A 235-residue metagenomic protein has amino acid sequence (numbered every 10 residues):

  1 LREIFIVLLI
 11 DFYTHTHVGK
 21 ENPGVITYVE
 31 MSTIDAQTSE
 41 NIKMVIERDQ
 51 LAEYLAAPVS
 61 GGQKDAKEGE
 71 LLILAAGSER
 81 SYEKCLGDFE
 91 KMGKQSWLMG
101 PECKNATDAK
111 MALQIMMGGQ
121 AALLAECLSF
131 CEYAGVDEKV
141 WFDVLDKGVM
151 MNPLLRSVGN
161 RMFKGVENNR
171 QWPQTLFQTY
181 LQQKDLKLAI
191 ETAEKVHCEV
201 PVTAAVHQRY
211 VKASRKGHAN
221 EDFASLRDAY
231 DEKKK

Functional and structural regions predicted by a protein language model:
L1-E3, T33, G77, Q120: Short glycine-/small-residue-rich Rossmann-like dinucleotide-binding loops
I4, L8, H15-T16, I46 (+4 more regions): Alpha-helix boundary/capping residues
I4, T38, R80-S81, L123 (+1 more regions): Short phosphate-engaging motifs
V7-H17, R156-G165: Short, flexible, mixed-charge acidic loops at enzyme active sites
L9-T14, T27, S32-I115: Rossmann-fold dinucleotide-binding core
Y13-K20, E47, E132, E194: Residue-level signal for alpha-helix termini/capping positions
E21-I26: Short acidic/histidine-rich motifs immediately flanking catalytic phosphotransfer sites in two-component signaling
N105-K233: Helical "substrate-binding/catalytic lid" subdomain of Rossmann-like NAD(P)-dependent dehydrogenases/reductases
